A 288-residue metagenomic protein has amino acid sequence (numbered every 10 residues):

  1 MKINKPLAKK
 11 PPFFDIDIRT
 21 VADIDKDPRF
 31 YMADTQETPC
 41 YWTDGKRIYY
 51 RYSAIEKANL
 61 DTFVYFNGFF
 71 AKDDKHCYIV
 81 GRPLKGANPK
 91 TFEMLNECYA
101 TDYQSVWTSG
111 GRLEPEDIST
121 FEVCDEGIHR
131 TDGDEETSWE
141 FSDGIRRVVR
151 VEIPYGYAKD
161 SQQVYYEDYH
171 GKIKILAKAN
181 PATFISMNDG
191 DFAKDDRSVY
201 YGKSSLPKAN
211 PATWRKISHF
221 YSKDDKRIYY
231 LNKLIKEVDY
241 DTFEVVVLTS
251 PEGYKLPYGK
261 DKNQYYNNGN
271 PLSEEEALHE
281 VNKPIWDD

Functional and structural regions predicted by a protein language model:
K2-D288: Non-catalytic tandem-repeat scaffold regions and their flanking low-complexity/translocation tails
